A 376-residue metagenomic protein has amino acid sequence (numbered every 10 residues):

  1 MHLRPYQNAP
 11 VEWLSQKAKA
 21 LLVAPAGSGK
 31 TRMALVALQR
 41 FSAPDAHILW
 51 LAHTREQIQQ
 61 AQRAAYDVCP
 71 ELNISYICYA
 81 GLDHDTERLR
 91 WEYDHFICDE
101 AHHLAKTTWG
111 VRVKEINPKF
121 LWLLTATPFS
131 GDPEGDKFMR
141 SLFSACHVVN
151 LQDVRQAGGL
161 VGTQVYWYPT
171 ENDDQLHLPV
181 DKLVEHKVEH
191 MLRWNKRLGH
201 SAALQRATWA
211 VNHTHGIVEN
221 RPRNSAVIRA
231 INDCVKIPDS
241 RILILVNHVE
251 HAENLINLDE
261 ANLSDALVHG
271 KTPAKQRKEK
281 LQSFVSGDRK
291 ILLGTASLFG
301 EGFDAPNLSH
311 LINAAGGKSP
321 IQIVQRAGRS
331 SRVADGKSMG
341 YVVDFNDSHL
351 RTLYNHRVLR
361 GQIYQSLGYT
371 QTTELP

Functional and structural regions predicted by a protein language model:
M1-V23: Conserved pre-motif I regulatory segment
K17-L38: Walker A/P-loop
H47-I58, H213-N257, Y364: Conserved strand-helix element at the start of the C-terminal RecA-like helicase core
L51-E92, Q276, K280, L293-G294: Inter-Walker segment of RecA-like/P-loop motor cores
Q59, H84, L243, E253-N254 (+1 more regions): Conserved helicase ATPase core of P-loop NTP-dependent helicases/translocases
H103-W167, Y364: Post-DEXD/H (motif II) to motif III coupling segment of the RecA-like Helicase ATP-binding lobe
V149-S240: Conserved interdomain linker/interface between the two RecA-like ATPase lobes of SF2 helicase motors
K318-V342: Conserved SF2 helicase motif VI
